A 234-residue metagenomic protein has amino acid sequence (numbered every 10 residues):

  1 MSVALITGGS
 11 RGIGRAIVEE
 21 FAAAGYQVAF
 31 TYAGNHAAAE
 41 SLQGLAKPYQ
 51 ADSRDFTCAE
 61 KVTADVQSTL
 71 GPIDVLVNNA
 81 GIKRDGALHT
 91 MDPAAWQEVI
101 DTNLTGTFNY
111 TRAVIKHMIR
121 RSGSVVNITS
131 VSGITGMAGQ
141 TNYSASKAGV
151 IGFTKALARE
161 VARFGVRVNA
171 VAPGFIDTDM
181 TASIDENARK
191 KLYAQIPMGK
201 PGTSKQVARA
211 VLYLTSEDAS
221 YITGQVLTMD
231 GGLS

Functional and structural regions predicted by a protein language model:
S10-R11: Conserved glycine-rich cofactor-binding loop
A24-E40: Conserved glycine-rich Rossmann-like NAD(P)H-binding loop of the short-chain dehydrogenase/reductase
A87-L88, D92-I100, L192: Substrate-binding pocket helix/loop in short-chain dehydrogenase/reductase
T111, S146, T154: Active-site helix of classical SDR
K116, R159-R163, S220: Alpha-helical segment proximal to the catalytic Tyr-Lys
S130: Residue(s) in the substrate-gating loop at a strand-loop-helix junction that position the organic substrate next
K200-M229: C-terminal substrate-recognition "lid" of short-chain dehydrogenase/reductases
